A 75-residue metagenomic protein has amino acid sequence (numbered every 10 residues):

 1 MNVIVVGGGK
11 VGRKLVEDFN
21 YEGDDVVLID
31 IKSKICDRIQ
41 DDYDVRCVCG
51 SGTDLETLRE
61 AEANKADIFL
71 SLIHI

Functional and structural regions predicted by a protein language model:
M1-I73: Cytosolic regulatory regions of ion transport systems
